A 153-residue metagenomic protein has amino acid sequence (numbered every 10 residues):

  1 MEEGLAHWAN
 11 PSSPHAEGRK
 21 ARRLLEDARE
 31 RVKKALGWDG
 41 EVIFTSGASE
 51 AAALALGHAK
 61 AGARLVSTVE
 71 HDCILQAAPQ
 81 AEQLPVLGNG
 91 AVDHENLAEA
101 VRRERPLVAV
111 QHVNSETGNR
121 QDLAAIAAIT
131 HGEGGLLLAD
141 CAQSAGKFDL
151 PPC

Functional and structural regions predicted by a protein language model:
M1-C153: Pyridoxal 5′-phosphate
